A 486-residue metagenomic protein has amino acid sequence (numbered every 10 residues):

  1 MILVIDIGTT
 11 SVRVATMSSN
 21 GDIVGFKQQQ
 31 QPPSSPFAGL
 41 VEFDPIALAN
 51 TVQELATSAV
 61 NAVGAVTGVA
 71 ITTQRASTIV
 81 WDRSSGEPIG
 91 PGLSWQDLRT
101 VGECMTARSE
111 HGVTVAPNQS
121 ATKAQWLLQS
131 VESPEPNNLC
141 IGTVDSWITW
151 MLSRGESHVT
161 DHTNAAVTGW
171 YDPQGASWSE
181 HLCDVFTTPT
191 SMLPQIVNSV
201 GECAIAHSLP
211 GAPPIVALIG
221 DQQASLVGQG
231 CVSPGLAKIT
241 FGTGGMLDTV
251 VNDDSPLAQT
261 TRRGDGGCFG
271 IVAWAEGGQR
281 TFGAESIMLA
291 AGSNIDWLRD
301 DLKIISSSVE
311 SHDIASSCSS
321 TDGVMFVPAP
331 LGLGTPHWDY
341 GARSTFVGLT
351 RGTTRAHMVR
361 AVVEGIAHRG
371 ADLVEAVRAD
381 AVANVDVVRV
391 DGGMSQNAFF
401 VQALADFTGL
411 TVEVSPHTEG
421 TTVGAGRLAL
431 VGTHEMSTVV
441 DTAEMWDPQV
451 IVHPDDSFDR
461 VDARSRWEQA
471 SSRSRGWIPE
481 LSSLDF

Functional and structural regions predicted by a protein language model:
M1-G90, N137-N138, N198, G211-A217 (+3 more regions): N-terminal glycine/serine-rich phosphate-binding loop of ATP-dependent small-molecule kinases, especially carbohydrate
L3-I5, V101, M105-H158, G169-V185 (+2 more regions): Active-site core segments that coordinate phosphate-bearing ligands/cofactors across diverse enzyme families
Q29-S35, S199-E202, G332, G352 (+1 more regions): Short, solvent-exposed coil/turn elements at secondary-structure transition points
V60-S94, A116-N118, C140, T149-D172 (+2 more regions): Short beta-strand-loop/turn "lid" adjacent to the catalytic site in phosphate-handling enzymes
D97: Carbohydrate-associated surface elements
E180-G201: A conserved helix-loop-beta module that forms one wall/lid of the active-site cleft in ATP-utilizing catalytic domains
